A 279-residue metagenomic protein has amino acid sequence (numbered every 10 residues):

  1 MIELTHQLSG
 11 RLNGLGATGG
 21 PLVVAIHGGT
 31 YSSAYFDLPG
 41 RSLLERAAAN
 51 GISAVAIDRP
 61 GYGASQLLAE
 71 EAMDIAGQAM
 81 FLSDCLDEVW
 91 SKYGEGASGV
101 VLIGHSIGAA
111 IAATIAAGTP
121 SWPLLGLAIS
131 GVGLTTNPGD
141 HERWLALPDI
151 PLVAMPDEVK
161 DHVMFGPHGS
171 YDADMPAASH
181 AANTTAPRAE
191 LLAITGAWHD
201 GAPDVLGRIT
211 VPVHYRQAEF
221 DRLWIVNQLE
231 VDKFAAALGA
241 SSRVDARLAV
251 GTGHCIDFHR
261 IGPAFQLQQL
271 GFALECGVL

Functional and structural regions predicted by a protein language model:
T18-A49: Short, surface-exposed "cap/lid" segments of acyl-processing enzymes
L44-Q66: Conserved alpha/beta-hydrolase
A79-S98: Conserved acidic catalytic loop of the alpha/beta-hydrolase fold
S98-I129, T135: Conserved hydrolase catalytic core segment
A117, L127-A154: Flexible "cap/lid" loop of the alpha/beta hydrolase fold
I209, Y215-Q217: Short beta-strand/loop motif that positions the catalytic acidic residue of the alpha/beta-hydrolase fold
E219-T252: Conserved loop-alpha-helix segment in the C-terminal half of the alpha/beta-hydrolase fold that carries the catalytic
R243-L279: Catalytic active-site module of serine/aspartate enzymes centered on a nucleophile-bearing elbow/loop
